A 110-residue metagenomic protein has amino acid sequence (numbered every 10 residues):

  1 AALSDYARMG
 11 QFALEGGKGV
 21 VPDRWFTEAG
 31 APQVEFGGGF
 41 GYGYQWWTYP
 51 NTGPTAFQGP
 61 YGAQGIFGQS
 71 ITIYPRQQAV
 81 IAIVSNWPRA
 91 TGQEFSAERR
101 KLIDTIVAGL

Functional and structural regions predicted by a protein language model:
A1, A63-G65, E94: Extracytoplasmic/periplasmic, Sec-exported soluble proteins
A1-K18, Q69-N86: Active-site-proximal alpha-helical segments within enzyme catalytic domains
A2-Y6, W25, E98-L102: Stable alpha-helical elements in mature extracytoplasmic
A7-L14, F26, G30, W47 (+1 more regions): Non-transmembrane alpha-helical segments in soluble domains of secreted/periplasmic/extracellular proteins
G17-P22, G92: Structural helix-adjacent loops and short alpha-helical linkers that scaffold large soluble proteins
G30-A82: Active-site Gly/Thr loop motif
T91-L110: Short, gly/Ser/Thr-rich active-site loops of penicillin-recognizing serine hydrolases
